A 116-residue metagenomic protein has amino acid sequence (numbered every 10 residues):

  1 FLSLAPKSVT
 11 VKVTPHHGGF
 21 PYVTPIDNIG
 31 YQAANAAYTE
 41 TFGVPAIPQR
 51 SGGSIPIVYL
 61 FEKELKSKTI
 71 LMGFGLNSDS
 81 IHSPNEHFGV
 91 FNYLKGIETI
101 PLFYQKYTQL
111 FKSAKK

Functional and structural regions predicted by a protein language model:
F1: Phosphate/pyrophosphate-binding loop motifs in nucleotide- or prenyl diphosphate-using proteins
L4-K115: An extended, acidic, His-containing surface patch that forms the Zn2+-binding/catalytic region of metallohydrolases
